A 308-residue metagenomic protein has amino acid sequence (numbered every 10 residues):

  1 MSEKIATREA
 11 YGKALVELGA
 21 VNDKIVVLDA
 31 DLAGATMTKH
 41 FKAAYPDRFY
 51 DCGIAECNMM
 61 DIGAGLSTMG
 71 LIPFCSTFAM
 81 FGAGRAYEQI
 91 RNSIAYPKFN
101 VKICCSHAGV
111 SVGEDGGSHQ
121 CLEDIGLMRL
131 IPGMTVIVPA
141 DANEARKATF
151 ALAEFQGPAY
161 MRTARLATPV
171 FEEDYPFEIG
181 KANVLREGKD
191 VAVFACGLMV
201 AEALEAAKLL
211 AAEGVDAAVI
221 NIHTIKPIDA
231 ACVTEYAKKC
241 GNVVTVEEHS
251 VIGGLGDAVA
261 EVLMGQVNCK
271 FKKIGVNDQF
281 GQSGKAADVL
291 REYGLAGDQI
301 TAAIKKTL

Functional and structural regions predicted by a protein language model:
M1-R162, A167: Thiamine diphosphate
R8-E9, V21-K24, L32-K39, A43 (+2 more regions): Thiamine diphosphate
